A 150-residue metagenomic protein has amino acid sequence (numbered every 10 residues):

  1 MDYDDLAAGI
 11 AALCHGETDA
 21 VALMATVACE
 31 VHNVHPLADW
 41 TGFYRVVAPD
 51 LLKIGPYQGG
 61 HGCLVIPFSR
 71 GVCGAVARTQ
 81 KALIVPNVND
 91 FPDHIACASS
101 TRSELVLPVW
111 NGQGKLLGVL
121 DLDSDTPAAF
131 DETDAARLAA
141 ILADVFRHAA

Functional and structural regions predicted by a protein language model:
M1-H61, A140-A150: Intrinsically disordered, low-complexity terminal regulatory regions
A11-H15, Q80, L117: A short, conserved, highly charged catalytic patch centered on acidic carboxylates
W40, V106, V119: Short hydrophobic/aromatic beta-strand element in the GNAT-like acyltransferase core that lines or flanks the acyl-donor
V46-S99: Regulatory sensory and allosteric helical modules in signal-transduction proteins and certain transcription factors
S103-N111: A short, aliphatic-rich beta-strand micro-motif
W110-S124: Sensory-domain boundary capping and coupling elements
D123-I141, H148-A150: Regulatory loop-to-helix N-cap segments in sensory/regulatory domains that couple ligand/signal detection
